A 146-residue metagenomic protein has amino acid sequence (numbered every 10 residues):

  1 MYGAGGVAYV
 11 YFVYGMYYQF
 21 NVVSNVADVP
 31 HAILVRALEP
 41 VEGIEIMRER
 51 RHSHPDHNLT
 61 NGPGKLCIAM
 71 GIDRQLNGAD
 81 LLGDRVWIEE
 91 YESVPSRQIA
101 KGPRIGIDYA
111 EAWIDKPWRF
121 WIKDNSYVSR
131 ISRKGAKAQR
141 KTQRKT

Functional and structural regions predicted by a protein language model:
M1-I131, K145: Conserved, well-structured core segments that form or line functional sites
R133-R144: Short, low-complexity, charge-dense intrinsically disordered segments
